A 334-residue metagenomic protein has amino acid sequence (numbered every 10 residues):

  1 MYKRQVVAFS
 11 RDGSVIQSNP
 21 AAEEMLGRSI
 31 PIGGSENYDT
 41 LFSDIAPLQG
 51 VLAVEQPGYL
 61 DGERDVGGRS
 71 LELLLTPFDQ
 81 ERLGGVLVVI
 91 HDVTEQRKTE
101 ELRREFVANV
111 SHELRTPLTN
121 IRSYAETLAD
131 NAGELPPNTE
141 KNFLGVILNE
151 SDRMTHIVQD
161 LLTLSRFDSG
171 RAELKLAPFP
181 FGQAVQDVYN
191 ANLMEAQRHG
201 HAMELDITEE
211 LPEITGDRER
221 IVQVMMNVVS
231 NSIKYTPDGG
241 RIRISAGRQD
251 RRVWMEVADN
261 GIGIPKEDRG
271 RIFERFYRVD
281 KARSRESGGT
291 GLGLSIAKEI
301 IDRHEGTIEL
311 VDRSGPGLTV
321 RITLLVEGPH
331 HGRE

Functional and structural regions predicted by a protein language model:
G34-E95: PAS-family sensory/regulatory modules and their coupling/dimerization elements
E72, K175-N190, E204: A conserved beta-strand-to-alpha-helix junction within the catalytic ATP-binding
N149-M154: Short alpha-helical segment of the dimerization/phosphotransfer core of two-component systems
S169-L174, E213-G216: Conserved micro-motifs of the catalytic ATP-binding
K175-F179, Q197, A202-P212: Conserved catalytic submotifs in the C-terminal HATPase_c
I264-R278: Short conserved segment of the HATPase_c
E305-G306: Conserved glycine-rich
